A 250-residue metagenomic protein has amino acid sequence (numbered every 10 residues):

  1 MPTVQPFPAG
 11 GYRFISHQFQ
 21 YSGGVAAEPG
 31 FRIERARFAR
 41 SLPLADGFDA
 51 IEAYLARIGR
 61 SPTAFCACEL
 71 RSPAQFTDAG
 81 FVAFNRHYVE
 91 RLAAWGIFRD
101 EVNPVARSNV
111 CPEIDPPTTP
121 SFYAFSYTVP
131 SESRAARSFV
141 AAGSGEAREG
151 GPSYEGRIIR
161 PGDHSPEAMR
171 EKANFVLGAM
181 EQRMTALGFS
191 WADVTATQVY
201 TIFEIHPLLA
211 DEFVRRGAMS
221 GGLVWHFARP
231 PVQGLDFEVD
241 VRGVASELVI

Functional and structural regions predicted by a protein language model:
P2, E28-I33, F38-F125: Active-site loop/lid in soluble adenylation, ligation, and acyl-transfer enzymes
P6-F7, F14-Q20, R35, D78 (+1 more regions): Extended repeat-based interaction scaffolds and adjacent low-complexity, acidic/S/T/P-biased segments that form broad
G47-L55, K172-T185: Short, well-ordered amphipathic alpha-helical segments that serve as non-catalytic structural scaffolds within diverse
C68-L70, A141-A142, A196-T201: Extended hydrophobic secondary-structure segments that form protein cores and membrane-embedded regions
R91, N109-R134, S220-I250: C-terminal edge-of-domain segments
Y127-S165: RNase H-like nuclease fold core
E149, R183-L235, L248-V249: Accessory, usually C-terminal, subdomains that scaffold auxiliary metal cofactors
S165, M169-A173: Residue-level preference for long, well-ordered alpha-helices that form the structural scaffold of enzyme catalytic
